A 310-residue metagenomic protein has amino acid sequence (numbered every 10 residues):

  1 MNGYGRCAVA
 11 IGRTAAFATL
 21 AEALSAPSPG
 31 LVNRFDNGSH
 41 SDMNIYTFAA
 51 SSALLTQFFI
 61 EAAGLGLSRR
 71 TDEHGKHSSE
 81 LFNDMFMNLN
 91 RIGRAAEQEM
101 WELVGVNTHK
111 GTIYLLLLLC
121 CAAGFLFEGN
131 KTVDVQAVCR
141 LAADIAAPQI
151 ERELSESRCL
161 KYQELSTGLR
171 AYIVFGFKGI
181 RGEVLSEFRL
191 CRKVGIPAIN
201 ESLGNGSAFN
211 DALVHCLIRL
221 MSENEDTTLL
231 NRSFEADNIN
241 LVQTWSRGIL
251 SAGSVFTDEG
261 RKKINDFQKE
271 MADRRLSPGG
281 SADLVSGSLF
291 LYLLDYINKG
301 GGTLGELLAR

Functional and structural regions predicted by a protein language model:
M1-N90, A123-K269, D273-R275, Y292-R310: Phosphate-rich cofactor/ligand-interacting catalytic cores and adjacent structured alpha/beta frameworks
R91-Q98, L116-C121: Extended cationic-aromatic binding surfaces that line active-site or macromolecule-binding grooves and engage
A95-L103, N265-E270: Glycine/charged-rich beta-loop-alpha catalytic/anionic-binding loops adjacent to active sites
L103-C120, R275-L289: Conserved phosphate/anionic-ligand binding catalytic regions in large, soluble enzymes, centered on
